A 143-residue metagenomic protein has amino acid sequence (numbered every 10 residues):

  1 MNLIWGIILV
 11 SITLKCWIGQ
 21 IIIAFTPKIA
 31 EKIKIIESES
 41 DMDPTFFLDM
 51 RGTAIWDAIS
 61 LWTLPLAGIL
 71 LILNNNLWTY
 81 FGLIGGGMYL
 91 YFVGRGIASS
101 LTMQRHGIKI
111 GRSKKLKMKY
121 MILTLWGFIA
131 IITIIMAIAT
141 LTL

Functional and structural regions predicted by a protein language model:
M1-L143: Topology signature of small-to-medium multi-pass alpha-helical membrane proteins
